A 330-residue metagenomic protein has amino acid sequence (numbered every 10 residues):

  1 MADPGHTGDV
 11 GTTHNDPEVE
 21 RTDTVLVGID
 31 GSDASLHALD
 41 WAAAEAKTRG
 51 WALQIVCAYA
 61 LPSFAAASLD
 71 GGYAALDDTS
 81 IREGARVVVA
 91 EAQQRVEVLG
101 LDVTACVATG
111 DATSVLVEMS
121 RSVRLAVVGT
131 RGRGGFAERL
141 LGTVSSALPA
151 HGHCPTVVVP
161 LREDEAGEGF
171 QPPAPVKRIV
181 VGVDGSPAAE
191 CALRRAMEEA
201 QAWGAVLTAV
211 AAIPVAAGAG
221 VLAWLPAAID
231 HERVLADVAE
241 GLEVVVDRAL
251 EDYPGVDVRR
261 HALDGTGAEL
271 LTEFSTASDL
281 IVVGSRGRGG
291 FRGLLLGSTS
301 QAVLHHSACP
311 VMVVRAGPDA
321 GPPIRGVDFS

Functional and structural regions predicted by a protein language model:
M1-H14, R21, A44-T48, T113 (+3 more regions): Gly/Ser-rich helix-loop-strand patches that form or flank binding pockets for ribonucleotide-derived cofactors
A2-G72, P175-A228, V258: Small/aliphatic-rich secondary-structure junction motif
G71-A74, V123-R124, A174-V176, L225-A228 (+2 more regions): Short, hinge-like loop/turn segments at secondary-structure boundaries
Y73-V87, A227-E240: A short acidic, glycine-rich active-site loop that binds or catalyzes chemistry on phosphate/adenosine moieties
V89, Q93, E243-L250: A conserved short alpha-helical segment within the catalytic HATPase_c
V96-T104, E251-R259: A short helix-to-beta-strand connector/capping loop
V107-S114, A262-E269: Charged docking surfaces used in two-component/phosphorelay signaling
R194, A209, G220, L235-L242 (+2 more regions): Conserved N-terminal glycine/acidic-rich loop preference
